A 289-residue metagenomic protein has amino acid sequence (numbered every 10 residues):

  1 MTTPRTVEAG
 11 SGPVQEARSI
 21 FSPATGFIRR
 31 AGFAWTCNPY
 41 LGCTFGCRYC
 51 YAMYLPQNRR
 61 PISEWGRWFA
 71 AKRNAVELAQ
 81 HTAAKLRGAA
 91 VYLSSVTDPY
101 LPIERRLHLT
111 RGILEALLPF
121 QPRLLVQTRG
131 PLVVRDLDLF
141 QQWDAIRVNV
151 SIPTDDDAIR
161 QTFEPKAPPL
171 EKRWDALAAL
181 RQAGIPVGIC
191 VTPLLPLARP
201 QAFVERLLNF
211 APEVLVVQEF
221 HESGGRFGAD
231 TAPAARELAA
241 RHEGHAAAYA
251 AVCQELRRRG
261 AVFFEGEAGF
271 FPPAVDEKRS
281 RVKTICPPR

Functional and structural regions predicted by a protein language model:
T2-E16, S22, R199-R289: Auxiliary Fe-S-binding modules of radical SAM enzymes
T2-R147, D156-A158, L170, Q182: Conserved Radical SAM active-site core
W35, V91, L124-V126, V148-V150 (+3 more regions): Hydrophobic faces of well-ordered beta-strands that scaffold small-molecule active sites in alpha/beta enzyme cores
W65-R73, A167, A235-A247: A short acidic, glycine-rich active-site loop that binds or catalyzes chemistry on phosphate/adenosine moieties
V96-D98, R129-P131, S151-D155, T192-L194 (+2 more regions): Active-site beta-loop-alpha junctions enriched in small/polar residues
A116-P122, D175-V187, A247-G266: A structural motif corresponding to the C-terminal end of an alpha-helix and its immediate exit/capping segment
D138-D155, E213-R226: Non-cysteine beta-strand/loop elements that form the S-adenosyl-L-methionine
K166, A176-R199: Conserved strand-turn element in the central/C-terminal portion of the radical SAM core barrel that lines
